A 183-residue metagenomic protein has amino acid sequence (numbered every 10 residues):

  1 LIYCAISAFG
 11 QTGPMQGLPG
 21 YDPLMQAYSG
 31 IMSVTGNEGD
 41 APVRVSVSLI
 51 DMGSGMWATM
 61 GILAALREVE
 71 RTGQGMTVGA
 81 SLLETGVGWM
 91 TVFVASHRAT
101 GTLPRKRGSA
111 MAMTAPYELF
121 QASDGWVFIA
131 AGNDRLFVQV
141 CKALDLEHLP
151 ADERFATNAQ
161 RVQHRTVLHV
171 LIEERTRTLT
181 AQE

Functional and structural regions predicted by a protein language model:
L1-V127, A131-G132: Active-site-adjacent "lid/gating" segments in soluble enzymes
A115-E183: Aromatic-enriched alpha-helical interface/lid elements that frame and gate functional surfaces
